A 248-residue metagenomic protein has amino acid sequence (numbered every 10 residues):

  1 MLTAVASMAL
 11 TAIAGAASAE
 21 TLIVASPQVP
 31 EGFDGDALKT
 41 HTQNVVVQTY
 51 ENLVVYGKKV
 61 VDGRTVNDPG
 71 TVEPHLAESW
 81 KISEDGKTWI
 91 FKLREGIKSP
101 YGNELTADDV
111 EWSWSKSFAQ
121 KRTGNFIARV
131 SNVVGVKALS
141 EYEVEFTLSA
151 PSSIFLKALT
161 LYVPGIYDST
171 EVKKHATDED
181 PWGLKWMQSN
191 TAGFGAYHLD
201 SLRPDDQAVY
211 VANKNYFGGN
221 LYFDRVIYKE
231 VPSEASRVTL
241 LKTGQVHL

Functional and structural regions predicted by a protein language model:
M1-A17: Gram-negative bacterial Sec-dependent N-terminal signal peptides
E20-V29, E78, T88-I90, V110-S113 (+4 more regions): Short, well-ordered beta-strand elements
A25-E84, S115, A192-F194: N-terminal lobe/hinge region of extracytoplasmic solute-binding protein
V54-K58, K98, S115-R122, P151 (+3 more regions): Sec-exported extracytoplasmic/periplasmic mature domains
G57-V60, V66-N67, Y162-L221, R225: Gly/Pro-rich hinge or "lid" segments in bacterial periplasmic/extracellular proteins
E78-T123, L139, E145-T147, R237-L240: Aromatic- and charge-enriched surface segment that lines or borders ligand/interaction sites
K92, F126-A176: Surface-exposed binding/hinge segments that line and control ligand-binding clefts or catalytic entry sites
N213-L248: Ligand-site clamp/hinge motif
